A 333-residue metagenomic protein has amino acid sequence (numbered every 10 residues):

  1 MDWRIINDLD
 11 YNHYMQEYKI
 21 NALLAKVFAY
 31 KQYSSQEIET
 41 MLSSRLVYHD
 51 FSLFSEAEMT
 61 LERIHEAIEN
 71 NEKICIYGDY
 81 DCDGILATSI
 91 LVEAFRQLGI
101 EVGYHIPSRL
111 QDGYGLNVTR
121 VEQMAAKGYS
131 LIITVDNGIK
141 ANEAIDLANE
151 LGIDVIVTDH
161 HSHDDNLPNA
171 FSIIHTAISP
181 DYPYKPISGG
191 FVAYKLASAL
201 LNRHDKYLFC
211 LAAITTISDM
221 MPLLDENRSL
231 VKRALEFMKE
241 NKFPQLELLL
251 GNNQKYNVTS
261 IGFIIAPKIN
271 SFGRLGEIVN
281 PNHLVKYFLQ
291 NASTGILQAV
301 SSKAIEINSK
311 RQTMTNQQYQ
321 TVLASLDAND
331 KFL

Functional and structural regions predicted by a protein language model:
M1: Catalytic domains of riboflavin
R4-I5: Non-catalytic nucleic-acid-binding/docking modules located in mid-to-C-terminal regions of nucleic-acid enzymes
D8-L131, L151, L201-L333: Hydrophobic helix-and-loop "lid/oligomerization" segment in the mid-to-C-terminal part of catalytic domains
I90-G190: Hydrophobic, small-residue-rich alpha-helical packing segments that form membrane-like cores
L167-S218, D225-N227: Short alpha-helices
